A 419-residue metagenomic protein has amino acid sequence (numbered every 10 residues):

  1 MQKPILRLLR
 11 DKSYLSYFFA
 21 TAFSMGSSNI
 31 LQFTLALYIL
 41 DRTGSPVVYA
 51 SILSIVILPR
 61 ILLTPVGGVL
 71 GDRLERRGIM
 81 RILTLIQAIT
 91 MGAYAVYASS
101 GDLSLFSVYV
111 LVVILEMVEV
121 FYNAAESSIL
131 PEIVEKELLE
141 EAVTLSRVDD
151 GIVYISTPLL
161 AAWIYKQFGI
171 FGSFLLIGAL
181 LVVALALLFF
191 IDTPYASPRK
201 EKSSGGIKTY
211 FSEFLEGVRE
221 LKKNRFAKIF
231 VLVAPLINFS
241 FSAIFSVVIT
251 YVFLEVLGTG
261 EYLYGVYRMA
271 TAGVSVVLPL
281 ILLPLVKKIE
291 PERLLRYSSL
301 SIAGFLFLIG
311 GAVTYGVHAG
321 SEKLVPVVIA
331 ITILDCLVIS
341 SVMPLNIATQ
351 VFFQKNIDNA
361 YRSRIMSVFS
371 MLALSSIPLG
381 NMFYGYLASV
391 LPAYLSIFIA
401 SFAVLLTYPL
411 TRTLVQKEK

Functional and structural regions predicted by a protein language model:
M1-Y14, Y195-L232: Juxtamembrane intracellular "pre-TM" segments in multi-pass secondary transporters
I5-Y38, V113, K223-S242, C336-S340: Pair of pore-lining "gating" transmembrane helices in MFS-fold secondary transporters
A22, L103-F121, K323-P344: Hydrophobic core of transmembrane alpha-helices in multi-pass small-molecule transporters, especially MFS/SLC-type
A22, T34, F168-L175, E213-L215 (+1 more regions): A single, central transmembrane helix in multi-pass transporters
F23, I55, P59, I86 (+10 more regions): Small/hydrophobic positions within alpha-helical transmembrane segments of multi-pass membrane transporters
P46-V47, K136-S146, E261-Y262, N359-V368: Loop-to-transmembrane helix entry/capping segments in MFS-fold secondary transporters and related SLC/MFSD carriers
L62-P65, R77-A88, A93, F174 (+2 more regions): C-terminal transmembrane bundle of multi-pass solute transporters/carriers
L105-V110, E116, E141-K200, M269 (+4 more regions): Hydrophobic alpha-helical transmembrane segments
